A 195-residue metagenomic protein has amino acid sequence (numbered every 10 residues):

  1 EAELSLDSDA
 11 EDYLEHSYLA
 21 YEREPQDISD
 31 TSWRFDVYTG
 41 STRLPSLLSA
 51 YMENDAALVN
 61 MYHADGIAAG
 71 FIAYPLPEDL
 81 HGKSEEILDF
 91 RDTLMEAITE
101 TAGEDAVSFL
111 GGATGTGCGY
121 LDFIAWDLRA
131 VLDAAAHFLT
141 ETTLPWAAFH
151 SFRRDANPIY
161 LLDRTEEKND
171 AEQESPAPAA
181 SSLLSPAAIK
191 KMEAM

Functional and structural regions predicted by a protein language model:
E1-G117, W126-A136, T140-E174, L183-K191: Charge-rich, low-complexity segments
G119-I124, M195: Short cationic amphipathic helices and targeting signals
